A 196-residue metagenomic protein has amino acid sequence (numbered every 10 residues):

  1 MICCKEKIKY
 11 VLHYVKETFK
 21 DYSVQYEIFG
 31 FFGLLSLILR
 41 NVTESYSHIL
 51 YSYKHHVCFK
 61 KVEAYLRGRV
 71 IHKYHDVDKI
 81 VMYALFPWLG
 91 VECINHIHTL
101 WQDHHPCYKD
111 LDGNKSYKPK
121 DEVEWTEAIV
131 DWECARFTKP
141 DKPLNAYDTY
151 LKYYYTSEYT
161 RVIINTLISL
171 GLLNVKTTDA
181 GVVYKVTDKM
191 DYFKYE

Functional and structural regions predicted by a protein language model:
I2-E196: Metal-dependent phosphohydrolase cores
